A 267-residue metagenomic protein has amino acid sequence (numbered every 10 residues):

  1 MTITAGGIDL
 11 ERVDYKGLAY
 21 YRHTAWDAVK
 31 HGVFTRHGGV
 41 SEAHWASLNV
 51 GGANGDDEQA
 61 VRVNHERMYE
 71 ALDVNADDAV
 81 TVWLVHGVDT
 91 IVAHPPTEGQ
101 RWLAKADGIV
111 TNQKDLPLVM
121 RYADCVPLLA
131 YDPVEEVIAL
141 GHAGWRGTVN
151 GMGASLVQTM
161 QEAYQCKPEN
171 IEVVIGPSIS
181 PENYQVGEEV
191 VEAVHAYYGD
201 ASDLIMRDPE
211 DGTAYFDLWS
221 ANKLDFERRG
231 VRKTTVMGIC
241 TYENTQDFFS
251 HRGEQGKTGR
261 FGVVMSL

Functional and structural regions predicted by a protein language model:
M1-L267: Active-site microenvironment for binding and transforming phosphate-containing groups
